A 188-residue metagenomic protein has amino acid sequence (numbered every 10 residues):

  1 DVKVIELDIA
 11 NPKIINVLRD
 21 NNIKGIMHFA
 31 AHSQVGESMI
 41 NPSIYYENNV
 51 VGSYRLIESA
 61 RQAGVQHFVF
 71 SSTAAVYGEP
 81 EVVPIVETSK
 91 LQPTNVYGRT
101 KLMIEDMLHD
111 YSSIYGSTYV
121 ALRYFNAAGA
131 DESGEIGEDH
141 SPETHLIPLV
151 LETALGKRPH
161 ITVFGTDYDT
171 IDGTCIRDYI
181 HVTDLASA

Functional and structural regions predicted by a protein language model:
D1: Glycine-rich phosphate-binding loop and adjoining beta1-alpha1-beta2 segment of Rossmann-like nucleotide-binding folds
V4, Y45, F68, Y119-L122: Hydrophobic/aromatic anchor residues within beta-strands of the central parallel beta-sheet of Rossmann-like
E6-N48, Q62: NAD(P)H-binding glycine-rich loop region in Rossmannoid oxidoreductase-like domains and their noncatalytic homologs
A10, I40, N48-V51, N95 (+3 more regions): Residue-level signal for the nucleotide or nucleotide-sugar donor/cofactor binding architecture
G25, I44-G52, L91, R99-T100: Glycine-rich NAD(P)-binding loop of the Rossmann-fold in SDR/ketoreductase-type enzymes
H28, Y54-V96, D110, I114 (+1 more regions): Conserved Rossmann-fold NAD(P)-dependent oxidoreductase catalytic core, especially the SDR/UDP-sugar
E79-E81, Q92-A128, P148-R158: Active-site Tyr-X1-5-Lys
R99, A121, I136-G156, T162-G165 (+1 more regions): Substrate-positioning beta->alpha
